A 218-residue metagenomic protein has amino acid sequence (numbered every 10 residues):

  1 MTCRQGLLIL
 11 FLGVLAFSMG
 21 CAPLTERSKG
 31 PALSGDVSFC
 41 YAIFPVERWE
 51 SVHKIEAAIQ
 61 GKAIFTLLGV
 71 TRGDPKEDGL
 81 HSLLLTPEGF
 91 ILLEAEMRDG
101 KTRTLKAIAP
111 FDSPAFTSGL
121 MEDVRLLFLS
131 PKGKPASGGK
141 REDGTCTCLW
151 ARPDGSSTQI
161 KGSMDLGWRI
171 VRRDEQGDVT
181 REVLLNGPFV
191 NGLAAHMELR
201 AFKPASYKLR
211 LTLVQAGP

Functional and structural regions predicted by a protein language model:
M1-C21: Sec-dependent bacterial lipoprotein signal peptides
A16-V37: Bacterial Sec signal peptide processing site at the extreme N-terminus
G30-K54, C148: Post-signal peptide N-terminal segment of mature Sec-exported envelope proteins
P45-L105: N-terminal mature ectodomain segment of secretory-pathway/periplasmic proteins
L84-E88, M97-K101, K106-P110, M164 (+3 more regions): A mature extracytoplasmic/lumenal domain signature
I91-E96, P114-S118, T180-V183, Y207-R210: A short, polar/proline- and glycine-enriched secondary-structure boundary/capping micro-motif
R103-K132, A136: Acidic/charged, solvent-exposed loop-and-adjacent secondary-structure segments enriched in E/D, K/R, S/T, and G/P
T145-P218: Gly/Pro-enriched, hydrophobic low-complexity segments that function as extracytoplasmic propeptides/linkers
